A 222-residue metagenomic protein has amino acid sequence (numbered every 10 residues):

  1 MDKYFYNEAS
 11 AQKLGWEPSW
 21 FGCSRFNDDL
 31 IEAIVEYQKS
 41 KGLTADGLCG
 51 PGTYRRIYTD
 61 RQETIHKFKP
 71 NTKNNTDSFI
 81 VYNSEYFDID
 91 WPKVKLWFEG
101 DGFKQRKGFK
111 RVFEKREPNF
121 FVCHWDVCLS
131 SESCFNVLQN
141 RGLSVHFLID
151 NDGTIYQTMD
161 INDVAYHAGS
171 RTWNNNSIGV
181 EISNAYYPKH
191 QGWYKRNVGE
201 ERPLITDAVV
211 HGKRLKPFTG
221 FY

Functional and structural regions predicted by a protein language model:
M1-G100: Cell-envelope/ECM-targeting effectors and their regulatory/trafficking segments
D88-Y222: Active-site-adjacent loop/helix surface patches within enzyme catalytic domains that shape the substrate-binding cleft
